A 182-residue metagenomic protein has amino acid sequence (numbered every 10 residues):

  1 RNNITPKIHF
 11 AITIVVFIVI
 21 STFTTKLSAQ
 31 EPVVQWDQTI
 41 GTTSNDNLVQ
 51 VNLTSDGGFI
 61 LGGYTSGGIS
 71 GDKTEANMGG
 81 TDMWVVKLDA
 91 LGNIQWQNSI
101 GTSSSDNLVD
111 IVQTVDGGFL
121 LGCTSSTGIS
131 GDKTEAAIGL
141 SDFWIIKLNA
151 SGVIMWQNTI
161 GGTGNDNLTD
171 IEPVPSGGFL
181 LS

Functional and structural regions predicted by a protein language model:
R1-P32: Bacterial Sec-dependent N-terminal signal peptides
K26-S182: A sequence-level/structural motif corresponding to short, flexible coil/turn segments enriched in small polar residues
